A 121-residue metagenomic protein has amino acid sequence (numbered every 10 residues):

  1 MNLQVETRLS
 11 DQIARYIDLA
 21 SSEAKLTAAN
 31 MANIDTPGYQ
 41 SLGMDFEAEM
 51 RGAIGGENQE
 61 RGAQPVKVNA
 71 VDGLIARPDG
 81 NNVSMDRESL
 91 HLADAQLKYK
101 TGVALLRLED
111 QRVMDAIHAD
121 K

Functional and structural regions predicted by a protein language model:
M1-K121: Amphipathic alpha-helical polymerization modules
